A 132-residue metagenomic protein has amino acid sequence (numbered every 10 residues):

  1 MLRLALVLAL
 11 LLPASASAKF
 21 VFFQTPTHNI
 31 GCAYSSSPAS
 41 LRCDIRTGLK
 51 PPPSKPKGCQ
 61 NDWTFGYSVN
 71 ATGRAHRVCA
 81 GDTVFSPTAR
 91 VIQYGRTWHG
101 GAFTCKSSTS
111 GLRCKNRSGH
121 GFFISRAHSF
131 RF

Functional and structural regions predicted by a protein language model:
A5-P13: Bacterial N-terminal signal peptides
A14-A18: Sec/Tat signal peptide C-region and signal peptidase I cleavage site
V21-P52: N-terminal secretory signal peptides
Q24, A33-S35, T97-H99, T104-K106 (+1 more regions): Well-ordered beta-strand positions
T27, P38, P53-S54, R74 (+2 more regions): Disulfide-bonded cysteine motifs in exported proteins
S40-I92, I124-F132: A low-complexity, Ser/Thr/Gly/Pro-enriched, surface-exposed linker/loop concept that marks segments flanking
D82-G111: Acidic, glycine-rich flexible loop segments
K106, G111-I124: Short, exposed beta-strand-loop hairpins at the edges of beta-sheets in extracellular/periplasmic proteins
